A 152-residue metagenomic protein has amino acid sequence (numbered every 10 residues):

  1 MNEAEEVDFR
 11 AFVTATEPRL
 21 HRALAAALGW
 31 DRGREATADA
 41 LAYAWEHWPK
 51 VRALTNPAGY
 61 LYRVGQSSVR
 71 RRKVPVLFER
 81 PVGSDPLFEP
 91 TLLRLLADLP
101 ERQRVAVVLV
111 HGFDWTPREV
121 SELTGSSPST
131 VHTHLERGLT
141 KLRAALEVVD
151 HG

Functional and structural regions predicted by a protein language model:
N2-A11, H21-D39, P49-T55, P128: Short, charged helix-capping/linker segments at alpha-helix termini
A4-V7, V74-A97: Acidic, proline/glycine-rich intrinsically disordered inter-domain spacer in sigma factors
F12, T16-L20, A40, Y60-G65 (+1 more regions): Residue-level preference for hydrophobic side chains embedded in well-ordered alpha helices
E46-A53, R63-P81, D85: Arg/Lys-rich amphipathic alpha helix in sigma70-family domain 2
Q66, T124-D150: DNA-recognition helix of helix-turn-helix
R102-Q103: The N-cap/first-turn positions of alpha helices within or immediately adjacent to helix-turn-helix DNA-binding domains
A106-V110: A short pre-motif secondary-structure segment
V120-S121: Short alpha-helical "recognition helix" segments of helix-turn-helix
